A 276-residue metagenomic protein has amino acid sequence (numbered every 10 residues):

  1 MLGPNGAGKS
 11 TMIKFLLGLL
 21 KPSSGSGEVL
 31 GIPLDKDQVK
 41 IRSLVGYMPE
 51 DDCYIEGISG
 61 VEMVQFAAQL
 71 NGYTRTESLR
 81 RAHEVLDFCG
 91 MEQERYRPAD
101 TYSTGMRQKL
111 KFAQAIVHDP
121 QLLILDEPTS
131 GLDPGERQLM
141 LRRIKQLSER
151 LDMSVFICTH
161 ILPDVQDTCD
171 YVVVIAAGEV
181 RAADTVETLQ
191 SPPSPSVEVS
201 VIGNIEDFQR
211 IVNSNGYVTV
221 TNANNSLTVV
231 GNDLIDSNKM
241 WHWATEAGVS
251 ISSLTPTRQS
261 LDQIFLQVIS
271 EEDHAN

Functional and structural regions predicted by a protein language model:
G25-K36, K40-I41: Conserved ABC transporter NBD signature motif
Q65, Q69, T76-E94: Conserved ABC ATPase "signature" region
P98-G105: Conserved ABC ATPase signature
F112: Hydrophobic anchor residue at the start of the ABC signature
D119: Conserved catalytic motifs of ABC-family nucleotide-binding domains
L123-E127: Catalytic Walker B motif of ABC-type/P-loop ATPase nucleotide-binding domains
L141-G231: ABC transporter nucleotide-binding domain
